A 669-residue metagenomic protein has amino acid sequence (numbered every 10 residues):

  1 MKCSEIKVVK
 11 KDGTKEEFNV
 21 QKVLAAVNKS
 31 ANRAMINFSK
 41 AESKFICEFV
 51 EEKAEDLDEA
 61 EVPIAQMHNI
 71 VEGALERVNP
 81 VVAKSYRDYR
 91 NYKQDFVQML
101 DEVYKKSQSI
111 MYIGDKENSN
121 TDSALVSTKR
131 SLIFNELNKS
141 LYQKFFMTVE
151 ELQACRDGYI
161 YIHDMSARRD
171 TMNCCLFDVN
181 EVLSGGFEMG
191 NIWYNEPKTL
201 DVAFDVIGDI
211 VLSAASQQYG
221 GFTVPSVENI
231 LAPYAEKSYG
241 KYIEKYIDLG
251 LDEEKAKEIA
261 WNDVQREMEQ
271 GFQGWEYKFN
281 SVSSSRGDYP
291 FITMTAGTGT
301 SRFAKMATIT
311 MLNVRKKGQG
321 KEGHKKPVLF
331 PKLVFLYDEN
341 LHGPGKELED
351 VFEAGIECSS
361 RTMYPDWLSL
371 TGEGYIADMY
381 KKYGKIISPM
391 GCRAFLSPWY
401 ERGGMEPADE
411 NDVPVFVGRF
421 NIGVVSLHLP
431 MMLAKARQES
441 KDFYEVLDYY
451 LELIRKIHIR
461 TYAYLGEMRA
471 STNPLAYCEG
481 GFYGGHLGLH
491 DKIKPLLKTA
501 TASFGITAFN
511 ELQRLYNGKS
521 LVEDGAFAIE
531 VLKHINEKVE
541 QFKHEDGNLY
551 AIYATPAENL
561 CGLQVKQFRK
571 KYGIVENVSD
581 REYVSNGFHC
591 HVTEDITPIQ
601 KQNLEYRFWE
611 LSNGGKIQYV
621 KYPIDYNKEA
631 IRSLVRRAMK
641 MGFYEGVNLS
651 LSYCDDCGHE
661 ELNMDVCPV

Functional and structural regions predicted by a protein language model:
M1-M111: Charged, amphipathic alpha-helical regulatory modules used for macromolecular assembly or allosteric control
I6, F49-D56, I292-T295, E511-G518 (+1 more regions): Short, hydrophobic beta-strand segments
N28, E51, R455, I459 (+1 more regions): Amphipathic, well-packed alpha-helical segments that form the structural scaffold of globular domains
A54, A74-L75, I230-Y234, R315 (+1 more regions): Generic structural signal for hydrophobic core residues of well-folded globular domains
N79, V97, S283, H458 (+2 more regions): A structural signal for well-ordered alpha-helices, especially hydrophobic packing surfaces of coiled-coils
V103-K498, K519-L521, G525-V669: Conserved catalytic cores of very large enzyme subunits
A502-L515, K533: Contiguous, well-ordered alpha-helical segments that form the cores/surfaces of helical PPI scaffolds
